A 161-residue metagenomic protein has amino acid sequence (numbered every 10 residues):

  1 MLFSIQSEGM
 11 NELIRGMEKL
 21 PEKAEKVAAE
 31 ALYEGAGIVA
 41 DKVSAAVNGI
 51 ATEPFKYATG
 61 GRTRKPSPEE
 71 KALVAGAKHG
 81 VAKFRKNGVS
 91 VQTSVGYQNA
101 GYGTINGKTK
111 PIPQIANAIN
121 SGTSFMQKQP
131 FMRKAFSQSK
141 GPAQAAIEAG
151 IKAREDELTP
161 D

Functional and structural regions predicted by a protein language model:
M1-A31: Long, hydrophobic N-terminal alpha-helical segment
M1-S7, K26, D41, A45-D161: Charged, low-complexity interaction tracts
L20, A28-A46: Amphipathic alpha-helical segments
